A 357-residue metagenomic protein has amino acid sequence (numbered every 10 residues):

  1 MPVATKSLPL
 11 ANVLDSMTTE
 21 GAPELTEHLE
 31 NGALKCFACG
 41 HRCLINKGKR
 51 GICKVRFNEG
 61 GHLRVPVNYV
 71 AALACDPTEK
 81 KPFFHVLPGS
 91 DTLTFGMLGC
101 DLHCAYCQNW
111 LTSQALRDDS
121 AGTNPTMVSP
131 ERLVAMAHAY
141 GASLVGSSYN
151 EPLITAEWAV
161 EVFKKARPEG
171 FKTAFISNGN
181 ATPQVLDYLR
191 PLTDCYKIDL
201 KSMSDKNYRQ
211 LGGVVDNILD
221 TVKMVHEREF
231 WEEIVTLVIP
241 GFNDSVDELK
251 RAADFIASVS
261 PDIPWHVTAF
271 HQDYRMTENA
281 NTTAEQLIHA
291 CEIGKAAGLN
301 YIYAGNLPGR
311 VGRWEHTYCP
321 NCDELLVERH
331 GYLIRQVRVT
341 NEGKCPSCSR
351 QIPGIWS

Functional and structural regions predicted by a protein language model:
M1-K47, V246-S357: Auxiliary Fe-S-binding modules of radical SAM enzymes
L10-D91: N-terminal juxtadomain amphipathic helix that follows a signal peptide/anchor or precedes a small N-terminal auxiliary
F37, L98, L102-A105, K164 (+2 more regions): Core alpha-helical elements of the protein kinase catalytic domain, predominantly the helix directly N-terminal
A38, I52-V55, G99-L102, Y106 (+2 more regions): Short, cysteine/histidine-rich loop/knuckle motifs that typically chelate Zn2+
R42-P66, N109-D119, V327-Y332, I352-S357: Iron-sulfur (Fe-S) cluster-binding segments and ferredoxin-like electron-carrier domains, especially [2Fe-2S]
G61-V160: Extended interfacial segments that mediate partner engagement and assembly in macromolecular machines
F84-H85, D187, Q336: Short secondary-structure boundary/capping segments
M127-E285, A290-I293: Conserved AdoMet/S-adenosylmethionine-binding subsite of the radical SAM
